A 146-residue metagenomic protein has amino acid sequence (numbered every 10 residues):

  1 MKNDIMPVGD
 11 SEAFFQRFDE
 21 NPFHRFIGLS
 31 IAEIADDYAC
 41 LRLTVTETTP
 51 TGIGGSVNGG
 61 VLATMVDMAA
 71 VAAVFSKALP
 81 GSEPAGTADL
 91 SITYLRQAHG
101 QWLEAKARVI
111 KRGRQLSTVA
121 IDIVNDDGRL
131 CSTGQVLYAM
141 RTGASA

Functional and structural regions predicted by a protein language model:
M1-A146: Terminal targeting signals and extreme-terminal segments of soluble enzymes
